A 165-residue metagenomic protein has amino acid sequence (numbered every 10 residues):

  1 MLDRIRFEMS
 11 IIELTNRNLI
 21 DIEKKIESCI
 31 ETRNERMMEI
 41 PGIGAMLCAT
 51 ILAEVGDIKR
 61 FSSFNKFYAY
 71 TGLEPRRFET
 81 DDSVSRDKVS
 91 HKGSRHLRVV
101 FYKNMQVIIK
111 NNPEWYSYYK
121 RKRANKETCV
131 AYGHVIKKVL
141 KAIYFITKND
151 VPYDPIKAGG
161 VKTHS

Functional and structural regions predicted by a protein language model:
M1-M46, V55, N112: Helix-hairpin-helix/helix-loop-helix acidic hairpins
F7, I11, G93, E127 (+1 more regions): Conserved acidic
T15, F101, V139: A residue-level signal for conserved active-site and pocket-lining positions in enzyme catalytic cores
L19, E23-I26, M105, R123 (+1 more regions): Hydrophobic residues within well-ordered, non-membrane alpha-helices that form the packing/core of soluble catalytic
D21, K25, K110, E114 (+1 more regions): Intrinsically disordered or highly flexible coil/loop and linker segments, enriched in small and charged/polar residues
M38-E39, A45, A49-T128, H164-S165: Phosphate-backbone recognition surface of nucleic-acid-processing proteins
D82-S83, Y119-K137, A142-S165: Low-complexity, acidic/Ser/Thr- and charged residue-rich accessory regions of DNA metabolism proteins
